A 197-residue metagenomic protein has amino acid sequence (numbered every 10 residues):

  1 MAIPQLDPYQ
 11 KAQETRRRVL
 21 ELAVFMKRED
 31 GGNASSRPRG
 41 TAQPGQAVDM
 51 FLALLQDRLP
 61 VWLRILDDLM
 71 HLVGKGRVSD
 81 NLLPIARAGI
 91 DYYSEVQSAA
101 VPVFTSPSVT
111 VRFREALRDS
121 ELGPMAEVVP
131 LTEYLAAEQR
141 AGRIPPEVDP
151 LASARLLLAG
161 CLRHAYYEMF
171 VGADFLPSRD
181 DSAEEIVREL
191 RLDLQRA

Functional and structural regions predicted by a protein language model:
M1-G31, A42, V48-D49: Basic, helix-initiating cap at the start of DNA-binding domains
Y9, R16-R17, R37, V48 (+7 more regions): Short, structured helix-loop boundary elements
R17, E21, L52, S79-P102 (+4 more regions): Amphipathic alpha-helical segments that line or abut small-molecule/effector binding pockets and mediate allosteric
L20, K27-D30, S36-R37, A47-W62: Amphipathic alpha-helical segments enriched in hydrophobic/aromatic and basic residues that form the DNA-contacting
L55-I85: Amphipathic alpha-helical linker/stalk segments
D57-V61, A88-Y92, V96, G160-Y167 (+1 more regions): Phosphate/oxyanion-binding loops and surfaces in catalytic or ligand/nucleic-acid-binding neighborhoods
D80, D91-V103, V111-A141, L151-R155: Amphipathic alpha-helical packing segments from all-alpha helical-bundle domains
M125, Q139-V187: Hydrophobic/aromatic-rich alpha-helical bundle segments in the mid-to-C-terminal region
